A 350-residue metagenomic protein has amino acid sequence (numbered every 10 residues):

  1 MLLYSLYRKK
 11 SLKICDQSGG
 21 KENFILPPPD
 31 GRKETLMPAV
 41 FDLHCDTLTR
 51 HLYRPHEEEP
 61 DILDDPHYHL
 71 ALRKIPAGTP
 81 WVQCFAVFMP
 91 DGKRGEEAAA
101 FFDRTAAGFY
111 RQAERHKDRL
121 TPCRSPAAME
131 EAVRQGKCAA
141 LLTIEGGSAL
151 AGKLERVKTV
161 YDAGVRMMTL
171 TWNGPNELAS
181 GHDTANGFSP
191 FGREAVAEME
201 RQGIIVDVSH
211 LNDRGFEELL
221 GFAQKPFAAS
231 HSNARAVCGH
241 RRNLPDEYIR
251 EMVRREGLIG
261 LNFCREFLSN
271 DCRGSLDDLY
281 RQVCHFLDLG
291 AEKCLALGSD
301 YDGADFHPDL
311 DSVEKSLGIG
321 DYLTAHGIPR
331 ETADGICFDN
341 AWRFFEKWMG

Functional and structural regions predicted by a protein language model:
Y4-Y7, F24: Aromatic (phenylalanine/tyrosine) cluster motif
S18: Cationic, low-complexity basic patches in intrinsically disordered or flexible, solvent-exposed regions
K21-L36: Short, Lys/Arg-enriched N-terminal segments with co-localized hydrophobic residues within the first ~10-30 amino acids
P38-N262, E266-C272, Y280-L287, C294 (+3 more regions): Extended, charged catalytic domains and RNA/DNA-binding interfaces, predominantly in divalent-metal-using enzymes
F263, G290-V313: Short acidic/histidine-rich active-site segments
D311-G350: Mid-to-C-terminal alpha-helical segments outside catalytic/metal-binding sites
